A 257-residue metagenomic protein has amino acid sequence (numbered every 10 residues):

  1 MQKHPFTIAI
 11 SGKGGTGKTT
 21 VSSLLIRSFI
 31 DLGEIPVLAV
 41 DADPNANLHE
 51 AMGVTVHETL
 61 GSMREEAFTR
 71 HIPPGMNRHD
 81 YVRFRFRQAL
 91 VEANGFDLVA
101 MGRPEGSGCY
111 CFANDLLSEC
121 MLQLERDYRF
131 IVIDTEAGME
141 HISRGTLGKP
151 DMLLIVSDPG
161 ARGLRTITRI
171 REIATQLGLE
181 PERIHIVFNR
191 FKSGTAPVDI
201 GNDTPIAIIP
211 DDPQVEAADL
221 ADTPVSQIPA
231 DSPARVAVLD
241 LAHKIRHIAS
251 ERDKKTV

Functional and structural regions predicted by a protein language model:
M1-P5: Phosphate-binding P-loop
F6-P44: Walker A/P-loop phosphate-binding motif and the immediately C-terminal alpha-helix
D31-A93: N-terminal phosphate/diphosphate-binding loop that engages ATP/GTP or pyrophosphate donors across diverse enzyme folds
V54-E58, I173-A174, P224-S226: Short, hinge-like loop/turn segments at secondary-structure boundaries
D80-A93, D97-T135: Cytosolic-facing regulatory segments adjacent to core modules
F112-D211, A217: Conserved catalytic-core segment of NTP-binding enzymes
A221-S232: C-terminal boundary of histidine-terminating zinc-finger modules
A237-R252: C-terminal alpha-helix
